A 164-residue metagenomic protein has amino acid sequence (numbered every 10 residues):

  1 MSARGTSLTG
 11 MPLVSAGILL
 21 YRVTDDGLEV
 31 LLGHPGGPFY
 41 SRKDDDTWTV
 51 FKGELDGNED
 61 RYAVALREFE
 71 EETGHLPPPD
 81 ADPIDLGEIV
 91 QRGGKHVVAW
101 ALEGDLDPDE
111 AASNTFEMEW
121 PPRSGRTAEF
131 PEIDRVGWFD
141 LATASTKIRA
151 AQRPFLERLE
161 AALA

Functional and structural regions predicted by a protein language model:
M1-T9: Actinobacteria-biased recognition of intrinsically disordered, low-complexity terminal regions
T6, I84-V90: Short, solvent-exposed loop/turn elements at beta->coil junctions and helix N-caps that rim active or binding pockets
L8-V50, W100: N-terminal strand-loop-strand
T24-G27, G37-Y40, D56-G57, G93-G94 (+1 more regions): Short, charged/polar surface micro-motifs in flexible loops or helix N-caps
V50-D85, D140: The catalytic Nudix box helix
E88-G125, G137, L159: Active-site-adjacent beta-strand/loop module that shapes the phosphate/pyrophosphate-binding cleft
A128-D134: Non-DNA-binding regulatory cores of transcription-related proteins, predominantly C-terminal effector-binding
G137, L141-A164: Charged phosphate-binding loop/patch that engages nucleotide di/tri-phosphates or the phosphate backbone of nucleic
